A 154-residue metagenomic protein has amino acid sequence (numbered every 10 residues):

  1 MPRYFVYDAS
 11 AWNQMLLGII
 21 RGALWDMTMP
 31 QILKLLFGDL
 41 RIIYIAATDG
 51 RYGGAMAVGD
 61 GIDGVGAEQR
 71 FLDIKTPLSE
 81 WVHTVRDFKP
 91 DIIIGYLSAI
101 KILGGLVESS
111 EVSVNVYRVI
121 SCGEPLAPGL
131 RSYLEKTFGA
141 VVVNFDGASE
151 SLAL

Functional and structural regions predicted by a protein language model:
M1-F138, V143, E150-S151: Active-site phosphate/ATP/adenylate-binding loop shared across adenylate-forming ligases
L154: Catalytic cysteine-centered active-site loop
